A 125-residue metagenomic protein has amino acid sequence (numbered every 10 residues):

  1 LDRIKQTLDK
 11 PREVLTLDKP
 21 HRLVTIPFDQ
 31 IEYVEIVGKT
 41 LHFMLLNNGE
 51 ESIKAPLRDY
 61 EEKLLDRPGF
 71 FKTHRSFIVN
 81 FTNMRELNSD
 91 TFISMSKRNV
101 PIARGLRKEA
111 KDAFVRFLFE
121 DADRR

Functional and structural regions predicted by a protein language model:
L1-M95: Conserved binding/recognition cores within well-folded domains
L1-V14, P101, V115-R125: Inter-domain helical "communication" segments and dimerization helices that couple sensory or membrane-embedded modules
Y60, E109-A110: DNA major-groove recognition helices of helix-turn-helix
R98, K108-E109, V115: Hydrophobic helical membrane-anchoring modules
